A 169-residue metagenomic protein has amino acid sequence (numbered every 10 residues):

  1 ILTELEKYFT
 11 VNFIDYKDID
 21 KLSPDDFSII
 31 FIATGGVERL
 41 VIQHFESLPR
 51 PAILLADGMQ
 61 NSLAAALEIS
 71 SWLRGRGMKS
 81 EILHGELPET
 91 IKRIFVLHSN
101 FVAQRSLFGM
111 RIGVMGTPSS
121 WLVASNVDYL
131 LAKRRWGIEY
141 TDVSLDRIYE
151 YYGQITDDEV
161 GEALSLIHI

Functional and structural regions predicted by a protein language model:
I1-V11, L67: Short, charged N-terminal beta->alpha structural module
E4-Y8, R76, N100-Q104, A132-E139 (+1 more regions): Change "in soluble alpha/beta enzymes" to "in soluble alpha/beta proteins
Y8-Y16, S80-H84, I138-S144: Short beta-strand elements in bilobed, periplasmic/extracellular small-molecule ligand-binding domains
I14-F108, P118-D128: Cofactor- and metal-binding active-site motifs of prokaryotic enzymes that mediate redox/radical or nucleophilic
S119-R135, T141-D157, G161: Domain-scale recognition of functional cores that engage charged ligands
I167-I169: Conserved small/polar residues in nucleotide/adenosyl-binding loops
